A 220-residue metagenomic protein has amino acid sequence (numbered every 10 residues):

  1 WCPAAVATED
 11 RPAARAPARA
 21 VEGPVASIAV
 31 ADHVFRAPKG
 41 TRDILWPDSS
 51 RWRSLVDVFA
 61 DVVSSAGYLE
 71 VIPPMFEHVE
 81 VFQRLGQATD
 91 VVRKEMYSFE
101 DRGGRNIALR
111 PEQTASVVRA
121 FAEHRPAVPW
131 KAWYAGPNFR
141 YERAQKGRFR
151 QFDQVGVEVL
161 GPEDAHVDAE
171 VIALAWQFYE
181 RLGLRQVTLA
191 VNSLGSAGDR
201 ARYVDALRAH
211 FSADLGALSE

Functional and structural regions predicted by a protein language model:
A4: Cysteine-centered metal-binding/redox modules
A7-E220: TRNA-recognition modules of translation machinery and tRNA-sensing kinases, especially anticodon-binding
